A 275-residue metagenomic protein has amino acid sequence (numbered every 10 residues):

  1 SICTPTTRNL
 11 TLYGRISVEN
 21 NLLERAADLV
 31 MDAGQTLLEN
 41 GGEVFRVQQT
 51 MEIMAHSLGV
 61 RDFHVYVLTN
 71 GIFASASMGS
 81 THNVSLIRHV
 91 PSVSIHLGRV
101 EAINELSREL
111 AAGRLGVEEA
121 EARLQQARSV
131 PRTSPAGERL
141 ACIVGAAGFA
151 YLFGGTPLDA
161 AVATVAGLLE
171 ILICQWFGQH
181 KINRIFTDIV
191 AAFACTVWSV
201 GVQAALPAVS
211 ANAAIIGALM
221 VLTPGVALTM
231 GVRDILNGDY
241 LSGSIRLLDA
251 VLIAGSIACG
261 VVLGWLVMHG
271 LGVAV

Functional and structural regions predicted by a protein language model:
R8-L115: Soluble N-terminal domains of membrane-associated systems
Y13-A26, V130, A258-V275: N-terminal charge/polar-biased segments
S92-D159, D249-A258: Alpha-helical transmembrane segments and their cytosolic membrane-interface
A127, E170-K181, A227-S242: C-terminal ends of transmembrane helices
R132-S210: Core alpha-helical transmembrane segments of integral membrane proteins
A204-V275: Generic detector of multi-pass transmembrane helix bundles and their immediately adjacent loops in polytopic membrane
